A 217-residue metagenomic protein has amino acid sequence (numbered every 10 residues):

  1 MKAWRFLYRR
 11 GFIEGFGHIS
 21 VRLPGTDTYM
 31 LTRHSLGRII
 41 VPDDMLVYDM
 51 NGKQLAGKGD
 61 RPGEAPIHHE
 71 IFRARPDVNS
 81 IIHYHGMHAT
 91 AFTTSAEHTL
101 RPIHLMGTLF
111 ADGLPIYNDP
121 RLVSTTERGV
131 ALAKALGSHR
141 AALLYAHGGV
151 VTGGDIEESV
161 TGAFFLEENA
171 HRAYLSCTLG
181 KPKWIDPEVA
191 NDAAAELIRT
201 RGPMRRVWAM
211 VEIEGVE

Functional and structural regions predicted by a protein language model:
M1-E217: Glycine-rich flexible loops
